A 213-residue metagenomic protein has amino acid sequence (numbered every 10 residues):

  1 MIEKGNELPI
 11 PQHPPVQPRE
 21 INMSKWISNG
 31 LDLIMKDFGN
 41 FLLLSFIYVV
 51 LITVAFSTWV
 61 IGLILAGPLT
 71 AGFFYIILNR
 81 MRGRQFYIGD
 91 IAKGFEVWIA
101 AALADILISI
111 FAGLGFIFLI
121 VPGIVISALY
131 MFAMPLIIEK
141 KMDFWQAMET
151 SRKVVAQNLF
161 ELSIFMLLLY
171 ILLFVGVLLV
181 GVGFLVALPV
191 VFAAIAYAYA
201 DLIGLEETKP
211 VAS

Functional and structural regions predicted by a protein language model:
M1-H13, R19, I27: N-terminal leader/transit sequences and adjacent low-complexity N-terminal tails of integral membrane proteins
G5-P14, F56-Q85, A112-Q146, L173 (+1 more regions): Selective recognition of hydrophobic, aromatic-rich stretches within alpha-helical transmembrane segments of polytopic
M23-L51, Q85-L114, A128-V177, E207-T208 (+1 more regions): Interfacial aromatic "cap" segments that immediately flank transmembrane helices in multipass membrane proteins
